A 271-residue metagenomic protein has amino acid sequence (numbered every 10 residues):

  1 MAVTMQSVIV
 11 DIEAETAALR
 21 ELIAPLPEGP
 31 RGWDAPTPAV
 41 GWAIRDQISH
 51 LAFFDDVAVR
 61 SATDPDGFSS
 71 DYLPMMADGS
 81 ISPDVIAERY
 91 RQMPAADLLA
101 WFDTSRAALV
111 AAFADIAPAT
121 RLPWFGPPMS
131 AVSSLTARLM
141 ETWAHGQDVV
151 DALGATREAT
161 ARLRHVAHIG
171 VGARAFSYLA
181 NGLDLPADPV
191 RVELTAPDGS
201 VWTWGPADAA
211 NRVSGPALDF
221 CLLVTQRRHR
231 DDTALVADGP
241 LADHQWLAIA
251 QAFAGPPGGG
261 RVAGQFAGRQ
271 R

Functional and structural regions predicted by a protein language model:
M1-S49, A58-V59: An N-terminal domain-cap segment
M1-S7, D56-D115, R162: Short, helix-capping/interhelical loops that line the mouth of catalytic, cofactor-, or ligand-binding pockets
A2-V8, G32-A35, T63-M75, D115-R271: Structured surface interface patches that mediate subunit assembly and partner/cofactor docking
I9-I12, I44, L99-F102, L135-R138: Hydrophobic packing residues in well-ordered alpha-helices of helical domains and bundles
E15-L22, F54, S105-A108, A112-D115 (+2 more regions): Amphipathic, well-ordered alpha-helical segments in soluble domains
R20, I48, L99, D103 (+3 more regions): Non-transmembrane alpha-helical segments in soluble domains of secreted/periplasmic/extracellular proteins
V40, R91, V213-S214: A structural signal for short, well-ordered beta-strand elements
A43-I44, P94, S130, P216: Short, structural beta-strand-to-alpha-helix junction motif
